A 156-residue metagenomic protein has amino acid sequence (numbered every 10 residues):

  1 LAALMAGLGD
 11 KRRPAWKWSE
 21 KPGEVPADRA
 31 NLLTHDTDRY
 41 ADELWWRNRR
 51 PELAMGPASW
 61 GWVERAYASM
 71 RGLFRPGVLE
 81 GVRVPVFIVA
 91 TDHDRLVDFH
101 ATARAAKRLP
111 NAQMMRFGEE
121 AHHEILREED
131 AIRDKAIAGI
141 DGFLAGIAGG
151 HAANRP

Functional and structural regions predicted by a protein language model:
L1-A54: Alpha/beta-hydrolase-fold enzymes
P57-V78: Active-site nucleophile elbow and catalytic-triad environment of alpha/beta-hydrolase enzymes
R65-A68, R104, K135, G139-G142: Alpha-helical elements of Rossmann-like donor-binding domains used by nucleotide-donor carbohydrate transfer enzymes
R75, V84, V97-K107: Short alpha-helix in the alpha/beta-hydrolase fold that links the catalytic acid
V82, I88-A90, D94: Short beta-strand/loop motif that positions the catalytic acidic residue of the alpha/beta-hydrolase fold
R83, N111-A112: A generic structural signal for alpha->beta connector loops
R95-D98, L126: Nucleotide-sugar-dependent glycosyltransferase donor-binding/catalytic pocket residues
A112-P156: Catalytic active-site module of serine/aspartate enzymes centered on a nucleophile-bearing elbow/loop
